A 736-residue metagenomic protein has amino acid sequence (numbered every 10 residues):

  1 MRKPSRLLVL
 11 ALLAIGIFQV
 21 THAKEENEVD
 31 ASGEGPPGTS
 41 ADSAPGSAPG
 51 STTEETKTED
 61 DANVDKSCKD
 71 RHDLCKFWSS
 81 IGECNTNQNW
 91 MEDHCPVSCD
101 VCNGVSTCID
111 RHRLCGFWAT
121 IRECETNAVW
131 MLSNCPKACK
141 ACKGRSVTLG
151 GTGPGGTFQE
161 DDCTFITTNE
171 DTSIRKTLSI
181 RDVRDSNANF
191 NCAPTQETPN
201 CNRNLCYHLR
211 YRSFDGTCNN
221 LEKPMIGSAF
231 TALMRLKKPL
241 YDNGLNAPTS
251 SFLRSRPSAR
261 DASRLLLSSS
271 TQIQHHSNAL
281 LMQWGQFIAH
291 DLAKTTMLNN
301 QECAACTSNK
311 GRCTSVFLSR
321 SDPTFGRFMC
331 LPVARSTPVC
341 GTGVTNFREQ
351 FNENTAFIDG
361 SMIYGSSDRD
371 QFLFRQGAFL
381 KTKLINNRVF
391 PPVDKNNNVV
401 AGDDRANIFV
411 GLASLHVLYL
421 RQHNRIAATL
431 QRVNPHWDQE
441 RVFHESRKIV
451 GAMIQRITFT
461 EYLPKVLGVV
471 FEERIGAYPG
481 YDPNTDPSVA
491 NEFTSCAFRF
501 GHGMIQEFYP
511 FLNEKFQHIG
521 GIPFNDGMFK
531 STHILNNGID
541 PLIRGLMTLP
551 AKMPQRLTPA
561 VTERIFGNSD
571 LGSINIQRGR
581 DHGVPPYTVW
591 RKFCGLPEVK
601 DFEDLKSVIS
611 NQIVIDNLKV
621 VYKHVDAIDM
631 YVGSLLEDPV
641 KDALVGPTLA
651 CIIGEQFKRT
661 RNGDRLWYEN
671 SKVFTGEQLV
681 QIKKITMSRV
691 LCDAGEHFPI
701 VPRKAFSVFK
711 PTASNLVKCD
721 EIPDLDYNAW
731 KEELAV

Functional and structural regions predicted by a protein language model:
R2, S67, E83-N87, T107 (+8 more regions): Short amphipathic alpha-helical molecular recognition features
P4-A23: Cleavable N-terminal signal peptides of Sec/SRP-targeted secreted and luminal proteins
K24-E25, G33, T53-E54, T58-G151: Compact disulfide-stabilized, cysteine-rich extracellular microdomains and processed peptide cores in secreted proteins
E26-A41: Short N-terminal segments immediately surrounding and downstream of signal-peptide cleavage
G33, K57-D60, I109-D110, S146-R425 (+9 more regions): N-terminal accessory/cap region of cofactor-dependent oxidoreductases and related radical enzymes
P37, A44-P45, P49: Intrinsically disordered, low-complexity proline-rich tandem-repeat tracts
V442: Mobile, glycine-rich extracellular loop/lid and propeptide segments that shape or gate substrate/ligand access
